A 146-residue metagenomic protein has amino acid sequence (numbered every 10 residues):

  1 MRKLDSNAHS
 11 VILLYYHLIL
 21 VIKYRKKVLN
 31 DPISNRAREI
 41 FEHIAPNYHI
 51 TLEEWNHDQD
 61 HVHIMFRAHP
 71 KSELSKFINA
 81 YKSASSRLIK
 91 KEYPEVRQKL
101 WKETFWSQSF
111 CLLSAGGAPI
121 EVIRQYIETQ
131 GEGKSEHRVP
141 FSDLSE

Functional and structural regions predicted by a protein language model:
M1-E146: Basic nucleic-acid-binding interfaces
